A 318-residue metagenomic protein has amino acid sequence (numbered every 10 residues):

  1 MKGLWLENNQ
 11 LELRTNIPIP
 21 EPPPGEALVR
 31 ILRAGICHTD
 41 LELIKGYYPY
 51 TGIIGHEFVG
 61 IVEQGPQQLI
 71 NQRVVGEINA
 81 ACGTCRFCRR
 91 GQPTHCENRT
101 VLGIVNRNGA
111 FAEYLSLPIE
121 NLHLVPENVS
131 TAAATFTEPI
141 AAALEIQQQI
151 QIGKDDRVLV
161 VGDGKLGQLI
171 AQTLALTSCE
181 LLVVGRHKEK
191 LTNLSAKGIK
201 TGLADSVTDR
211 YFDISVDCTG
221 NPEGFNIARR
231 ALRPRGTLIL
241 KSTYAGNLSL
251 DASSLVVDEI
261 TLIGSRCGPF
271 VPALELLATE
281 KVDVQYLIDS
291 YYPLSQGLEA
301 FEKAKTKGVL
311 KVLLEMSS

Functional and structural regions predicted by a protein language model:
I19-A34, I44-R86, P126-N128: Glycine-rich beta-strand-centered segment in the early N-terminal region that forms part of a ligand/cofactor-binding
R33, V216-C218: Short, well-ordered coil/turn residues at beta-beta hairpins and beta-strand->alpha-helix junctions within
V75, V216, I239: N-terminal Rossmann-like NAD(P) cofactor-binding module of classical short-chain dehydrogenase/reductase
G83-V161: NAD(P)H dinucleotide-binding glycine-rich loop of Rossmann-like/cofactor-binding domains, especially the beta1-alpha1
V129-A204: Mid-domain Rossmann-like dinucleotide-binding core that forms the NAD(H)/NADP(H) cofactor-binding site
V207-S215: A short acidic, Gly/Pro-enriched loop at the edge of an enzyme's catalytic core that lines a small-molecule cofactor
P222-K281, M316-S318: Glycine-rich phosphate-binding loop and adjacent beta-alpha segment of Rossmann(oid) nucleotide-cofactor-binding
N226, V271-S318: C-terminal hydrophobic helical "lid"/dimerization subdomain of Rossmann-like NAD(P)H-dependent oxidoreductases
